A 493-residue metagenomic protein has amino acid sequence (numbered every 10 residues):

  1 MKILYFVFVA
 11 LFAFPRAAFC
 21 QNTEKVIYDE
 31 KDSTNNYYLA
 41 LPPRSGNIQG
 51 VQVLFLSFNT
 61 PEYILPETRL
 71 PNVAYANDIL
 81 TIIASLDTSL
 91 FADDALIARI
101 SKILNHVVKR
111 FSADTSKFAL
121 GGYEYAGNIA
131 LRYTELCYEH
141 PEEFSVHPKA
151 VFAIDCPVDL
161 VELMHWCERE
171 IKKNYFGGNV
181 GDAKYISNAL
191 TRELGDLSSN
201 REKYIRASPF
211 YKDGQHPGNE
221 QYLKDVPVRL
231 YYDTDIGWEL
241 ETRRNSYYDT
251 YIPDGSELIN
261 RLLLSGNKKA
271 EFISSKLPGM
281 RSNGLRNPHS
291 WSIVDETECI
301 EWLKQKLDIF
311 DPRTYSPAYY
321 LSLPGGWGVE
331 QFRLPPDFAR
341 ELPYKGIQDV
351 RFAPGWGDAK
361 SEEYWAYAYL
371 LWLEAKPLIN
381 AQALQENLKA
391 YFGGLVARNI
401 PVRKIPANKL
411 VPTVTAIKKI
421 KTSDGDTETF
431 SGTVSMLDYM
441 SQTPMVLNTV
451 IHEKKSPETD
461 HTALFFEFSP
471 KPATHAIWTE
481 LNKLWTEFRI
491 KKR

Functional and structural regions predicted by a protein language model:
C20-G46: N-terminal cap/lid segment of alpha/beta-hydrolase-fold proteins
N47-F58: Short beta-strand element of the alpha/beta-hydrolase
N59, M164, E168-Q221: Mobile cap/lid helix-loop segments that gate and shape the active-site cleft of serine hydrolases
F91-S112, R132: Alpha/beta-hydrolase active-site loop
K109-R110, T115-Y175: Primarily recognizes the serine-hydrolase "nucleophile elbow" in alpha/beta-hydrolase and SGNH/GDSL folds
V228-W238, D249-T314: C-terminal catalytic histidine-bearing segment of alpha/beta-hydrolase fold enzymes
G355-D438: Conserved polar/disulfide-associated segments of primarily extracytoplasmic proteins
S423-R493: Short, well-structured beta-strand
